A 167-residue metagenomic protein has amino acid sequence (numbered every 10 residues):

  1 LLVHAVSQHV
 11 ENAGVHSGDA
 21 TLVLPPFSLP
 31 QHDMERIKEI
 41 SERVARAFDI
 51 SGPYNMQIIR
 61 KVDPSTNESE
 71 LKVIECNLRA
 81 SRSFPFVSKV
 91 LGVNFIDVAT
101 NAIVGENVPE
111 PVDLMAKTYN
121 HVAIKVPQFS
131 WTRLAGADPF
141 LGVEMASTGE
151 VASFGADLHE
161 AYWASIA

Functional and structural regions predicted by a protein language model:
L1-A167: ATP-dependent carboxylate activation and anion-phosphoryl transfer catalytic cores that bind Mg-ATP to form
